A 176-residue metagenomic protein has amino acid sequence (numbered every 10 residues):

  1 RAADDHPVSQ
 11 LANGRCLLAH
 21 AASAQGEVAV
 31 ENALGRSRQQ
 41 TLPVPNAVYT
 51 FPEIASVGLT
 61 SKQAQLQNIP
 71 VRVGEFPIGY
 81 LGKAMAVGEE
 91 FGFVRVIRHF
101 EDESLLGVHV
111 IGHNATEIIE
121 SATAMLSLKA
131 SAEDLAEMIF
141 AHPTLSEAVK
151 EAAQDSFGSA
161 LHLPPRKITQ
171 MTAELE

Functional and structural regions predicted by a protein language model:
R1, Q40-T41, A86-G88: Solvent-exposed alpha-helices and their adjacent loops that cap or buttress functional pockets in soluble metabolic
R1-N32, E117, S121: FAD-site-proximal beta/loop scaffold in flavoenzymes
V8, H20-L42, P70, L128 (+1 more regions): Internal hydrophobic alpha-helix adjacent to the cofactor/substrate pocket in enzyme cavities
G14, Q39, Y80: Flexible, glycine-rich phosphate/dinucleotide-binding loops and adjacent beta-alpha linkers at cofactor/substrate
L34, Y49-T60, Q65-E176: Flexible, glycine-rich terminal cap/loop adjacent to redox cofactors in electron-transfer oxidoreductases
P43-V48: Helix-loop-beta segment of a Rossmann-like dinucleotide-binding subdomain
